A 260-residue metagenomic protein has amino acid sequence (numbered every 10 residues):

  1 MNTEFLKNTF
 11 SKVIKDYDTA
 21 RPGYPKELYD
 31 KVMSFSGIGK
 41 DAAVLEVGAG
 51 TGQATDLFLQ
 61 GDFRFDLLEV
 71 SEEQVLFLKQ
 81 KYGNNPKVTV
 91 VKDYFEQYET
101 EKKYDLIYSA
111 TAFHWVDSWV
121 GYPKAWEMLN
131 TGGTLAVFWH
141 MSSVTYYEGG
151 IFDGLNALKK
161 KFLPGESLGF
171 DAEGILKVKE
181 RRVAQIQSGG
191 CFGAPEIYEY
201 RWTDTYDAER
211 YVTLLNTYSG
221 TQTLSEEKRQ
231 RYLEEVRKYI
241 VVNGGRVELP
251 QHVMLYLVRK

Functional and structural regions predicted by a protein language model:
M1-G39: Conserved class I S-adenosyl-L-methionine
K12, Y17, Y24, K31 (+9 more regions): Tryptophan-centric aromatic hotspots in well-structured domains and transmembrane helices
A43-L45, G50-Y98: Class I SAM-dependent methyltransferase SAM/SAH-binding core
T51, A172-K260: Conserved Class I S-adenosyl-L-methionine
Q97-I107: A short acidic, Gly/Pro-enriched loop at the edge of an enzyme's catalytic core that lines a small-molecule cofactor
D105-V120, M141: A short SAM/SAH-binding and catalytic strip from SAM-dependent methyltransferases
V120-G133: A short glycine-rich, Lys/Arg-flanked "PGG" loop and its adjoining helix->strand segment in the class I
G132-R201: Conserved catalytic/acceptor-binding region of the Class I
